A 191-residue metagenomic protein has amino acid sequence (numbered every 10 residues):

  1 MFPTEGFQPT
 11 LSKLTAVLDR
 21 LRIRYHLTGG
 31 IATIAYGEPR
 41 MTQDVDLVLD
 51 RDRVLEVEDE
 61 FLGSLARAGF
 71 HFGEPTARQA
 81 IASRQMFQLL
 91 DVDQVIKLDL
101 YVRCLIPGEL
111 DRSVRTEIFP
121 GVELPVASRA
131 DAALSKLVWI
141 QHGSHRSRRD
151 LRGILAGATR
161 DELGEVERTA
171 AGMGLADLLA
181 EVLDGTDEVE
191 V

Functional and structural regions predicted by a protein language model:
M1-V191: Compositionally biased terminal segments of proteins
